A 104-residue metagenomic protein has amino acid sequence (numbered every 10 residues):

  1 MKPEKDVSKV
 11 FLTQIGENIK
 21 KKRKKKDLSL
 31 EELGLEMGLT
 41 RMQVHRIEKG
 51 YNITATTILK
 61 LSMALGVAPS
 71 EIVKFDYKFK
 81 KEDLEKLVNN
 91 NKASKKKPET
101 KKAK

Functional and structural regions predicted by a protein language model:
M1-K25: A short, Lys/Arg-rich alpha-helix, primarily the initiator
M1-K5, K9, V73-K104: Short, charged recognition helix plus adjacent turn of helix-turn-helix-like nucleic-acid-binding domains
E17-L33, K95-K97, K102: Short basic helix-loop element that most often maps to the first helix and adjoining turn of HTH DNA-binding modules
N18, S29, T54-T57, A68: Residues that mark the N-terminal boundary/hinge immediately upstream of a DNA-recognition element
K26-R46: Short alpha-helical DNA-recognition segment
E48, L65, D76: DNA major-groove recognition helix of helix-turn-helix
G50-M63: Short, basic-rich loop-to-helix N-cap that marks the start of a DNA-contacting helix
